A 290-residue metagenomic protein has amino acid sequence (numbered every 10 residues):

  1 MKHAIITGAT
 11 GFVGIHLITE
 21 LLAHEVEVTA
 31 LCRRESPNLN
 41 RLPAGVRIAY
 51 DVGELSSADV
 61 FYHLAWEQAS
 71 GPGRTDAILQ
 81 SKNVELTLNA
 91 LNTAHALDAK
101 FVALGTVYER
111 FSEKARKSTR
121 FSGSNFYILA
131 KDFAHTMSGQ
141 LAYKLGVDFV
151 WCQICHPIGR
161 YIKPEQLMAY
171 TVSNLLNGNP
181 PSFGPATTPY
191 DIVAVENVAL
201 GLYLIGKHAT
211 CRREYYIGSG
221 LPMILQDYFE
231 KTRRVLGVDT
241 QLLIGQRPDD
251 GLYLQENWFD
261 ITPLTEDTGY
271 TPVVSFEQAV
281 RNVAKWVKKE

Functional and structural regions predicted by a protein language model:
A4-H24: N-terminal Rossmann NAD(P)H-binding glycine-rich loop of SDR-like oxidoreductase domains
T7, L31, F61-L64, F101-V107 (+1 more regions): SDR active-site strand-loop-helix element
V26-E35: Conserved glycine-rich Rossmann-like NAD(P)H-binding loop of the short-chain dehydrogenase/reductase
A49-K82, T93: NAD(P)H-binding glycine-rich loop region in Rossmannoid oxidoreductase-like domains and their noncatalytic homologs
L88-F126: Conserved Rossmann-fold NAD(P)-dependent oxidoreductase catalytic core, especially the SDR/UDP-sugar
F126, A130-F133: Active-site helix of classical SDR
T136-Y190, V195, T232: NAD(P)-dependent short-chain dehydrogenase/reductase
N179, F183-A186, D191-E290: C-terminal substrate-binding subdomain of Rossmann-fold SDR/epimerase-dehydratase oxidoreductases
